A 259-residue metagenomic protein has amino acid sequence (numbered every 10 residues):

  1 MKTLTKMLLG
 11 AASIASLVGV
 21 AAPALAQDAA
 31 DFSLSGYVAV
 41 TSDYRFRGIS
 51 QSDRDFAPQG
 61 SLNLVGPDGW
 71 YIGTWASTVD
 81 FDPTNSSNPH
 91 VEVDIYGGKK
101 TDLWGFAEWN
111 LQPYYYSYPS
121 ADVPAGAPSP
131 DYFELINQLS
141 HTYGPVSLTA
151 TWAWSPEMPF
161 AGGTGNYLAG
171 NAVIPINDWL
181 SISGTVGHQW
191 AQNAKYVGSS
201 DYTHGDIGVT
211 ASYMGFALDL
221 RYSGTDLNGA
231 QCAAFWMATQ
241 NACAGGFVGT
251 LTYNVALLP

Functional and structural regions predicted by a protein language model:
D28-S42: Transmembrane beta-strand segments of Gram-negative outer membrane beta-barrel proteins
F32, R54-P58, P89-V93, S129-L135 (+4 more regions): Residues that define the transmembrane beta-barrel architecture of outer-membrane proteins
V40-F46, A76-D80, T101, Y115-P119 (+6 more regions): Transmembrane beta-strands of outer-membrane beta-barrel pores
Q51, D82-G163, W236-N241: Outer-membrane pore/translocation modules
S61-N63, Y96-G98, I136-S140, A169-P175 (+2 more regions): Outer-membrane beta-barrel architecture
D68-T74, G105-L111, G144-A150, D178-S183 (+2 more regions): Repeated loop/turn-to-beta-strand initiation elements of outer-membrane beta-barrel proteins
P130-S200, Y222-T225: Detector for outer-membrane/organellar transmembrane beta-barrel domains, recognizing the amphipathic beta-strand
I207, A211-F216, Y222, N241-P259: Outer-membrane beta-barrel "beta-signal"
